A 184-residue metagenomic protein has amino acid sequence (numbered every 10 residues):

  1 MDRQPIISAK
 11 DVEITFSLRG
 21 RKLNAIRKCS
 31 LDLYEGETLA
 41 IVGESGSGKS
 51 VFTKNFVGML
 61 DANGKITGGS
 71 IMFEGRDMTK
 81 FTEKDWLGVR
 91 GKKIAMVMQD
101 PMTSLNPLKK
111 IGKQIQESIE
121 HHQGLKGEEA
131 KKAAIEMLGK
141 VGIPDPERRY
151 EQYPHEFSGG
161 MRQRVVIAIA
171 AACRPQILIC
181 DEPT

Functional and structural regions predicted by a protein language model:
V42-E44: The feature captures the beta-strand-to-loop junction immediately N-terminal to the Walker
I66-D77: Conserved ABC transporter NBD signature motif
D77, E129-R148: Conserved ABC ATPase "signature" region
G91, H155, C173: Conserved signature/switch motifs of ABC ATPase nucleotide-binding domains
I115, I167: Hydrophobic anchor residue at the start of the ABC signature
Q152-F157, M161: Conserved ABC ATPase signature
V165, A171-A172: ABC ATPase C-loop
